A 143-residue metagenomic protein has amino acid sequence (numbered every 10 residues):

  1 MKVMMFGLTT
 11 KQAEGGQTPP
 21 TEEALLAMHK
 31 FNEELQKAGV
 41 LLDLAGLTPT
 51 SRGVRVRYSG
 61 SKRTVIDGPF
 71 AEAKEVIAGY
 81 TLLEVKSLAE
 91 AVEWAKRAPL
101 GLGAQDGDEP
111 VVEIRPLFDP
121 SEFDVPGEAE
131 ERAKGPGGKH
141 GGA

Functional and structural regions predicted by a protein language model:
M1-A143: Conserved, structured core segments of small domains
